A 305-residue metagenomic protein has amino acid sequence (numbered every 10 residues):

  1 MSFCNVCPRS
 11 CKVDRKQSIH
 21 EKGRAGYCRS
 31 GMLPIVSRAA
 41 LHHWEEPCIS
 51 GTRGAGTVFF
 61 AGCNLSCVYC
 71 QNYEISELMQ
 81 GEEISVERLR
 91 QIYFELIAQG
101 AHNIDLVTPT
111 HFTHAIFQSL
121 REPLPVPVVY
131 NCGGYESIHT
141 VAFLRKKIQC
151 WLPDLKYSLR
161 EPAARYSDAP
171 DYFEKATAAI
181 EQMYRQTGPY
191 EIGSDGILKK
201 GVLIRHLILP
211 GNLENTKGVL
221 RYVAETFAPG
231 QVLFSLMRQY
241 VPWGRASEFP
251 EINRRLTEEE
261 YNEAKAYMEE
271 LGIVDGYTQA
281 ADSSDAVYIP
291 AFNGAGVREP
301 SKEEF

Functional and structural regions predicted by a protein language model:
M1-K22, P189-F305: Auxiliary Fe-S-binding modules of radical SAM enzymes
K22-R24, C28-C150, L159-E161: Conserved Radical SAM active-site core
G56, I104, V128-Y130, W151-P153 (+3 more regions): Hydrophobic faces of well-ordered beta-strands that scaffold small-molecule active sites in alpha/beta enzyme cores
F60, T108-T110, Y130-G134, L155 (+3 more regions): A cross-domain feature marking catalytic cores of carbohydrate-active enzymes and several ubiquitous metabolic/repair
I75-R88, V107-H114, Q118, P162-Q186 (+2 more regions): Conserved non-cysteine loop/helix-boundary elements of the Radical SAM core domain that shape
Q91, E95, H114-Q118, E122 (+6 more regions): Alpha-helical scaffolding segments of alpha/beta enzyme cores, especially the outer helices of TIM-barrel or partial
T113, Y135-S137, L155-F173, V202-I204 (+2 more regions): Conserved radical SAM core fold
R145-R160, V232-Y240: Non-cysteine beta-strand/loop elements that form the S-adenosyl-L-methionine
